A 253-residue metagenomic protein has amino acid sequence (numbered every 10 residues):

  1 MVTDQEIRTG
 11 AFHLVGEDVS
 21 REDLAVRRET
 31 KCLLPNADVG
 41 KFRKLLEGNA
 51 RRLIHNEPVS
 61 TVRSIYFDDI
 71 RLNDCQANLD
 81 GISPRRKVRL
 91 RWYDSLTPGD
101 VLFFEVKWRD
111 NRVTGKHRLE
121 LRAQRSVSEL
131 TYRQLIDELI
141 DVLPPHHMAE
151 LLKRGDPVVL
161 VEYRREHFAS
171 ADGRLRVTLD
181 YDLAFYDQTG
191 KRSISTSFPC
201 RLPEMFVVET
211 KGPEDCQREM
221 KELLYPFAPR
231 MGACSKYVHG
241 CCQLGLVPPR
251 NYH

Functional and structural regions predicted by a protein language model:
M1-H253: Phosphate-end processing signature that detects enzymes handling 5′-triphosphorylated RNA and polyphosphate
